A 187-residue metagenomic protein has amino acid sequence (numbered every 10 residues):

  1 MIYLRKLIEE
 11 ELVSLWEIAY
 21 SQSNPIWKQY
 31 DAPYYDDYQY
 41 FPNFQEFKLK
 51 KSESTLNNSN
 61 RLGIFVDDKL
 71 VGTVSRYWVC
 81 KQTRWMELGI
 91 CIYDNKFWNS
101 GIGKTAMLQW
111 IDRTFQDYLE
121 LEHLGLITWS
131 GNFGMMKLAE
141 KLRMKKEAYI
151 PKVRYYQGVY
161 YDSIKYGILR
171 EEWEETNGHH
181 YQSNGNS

Functional and structural regions predicted by a protein language model:
M1-S14, I18, Q22, R61 (+1 more regions): Acyl-donor (CoA/ACP) binding surface of acyl/acetyltransferases
S23, W27, S52-L56, Y118-L119: Secondary-structure transition/hinge residues
N24-L49: Conserved GNAT-fold acetyl-CoA-binding loop/helix
K48-G63, G72: A short helix-loop-beta-strand connector motif used in the catalytic cores of GNAT acetyltransferases and, in some
